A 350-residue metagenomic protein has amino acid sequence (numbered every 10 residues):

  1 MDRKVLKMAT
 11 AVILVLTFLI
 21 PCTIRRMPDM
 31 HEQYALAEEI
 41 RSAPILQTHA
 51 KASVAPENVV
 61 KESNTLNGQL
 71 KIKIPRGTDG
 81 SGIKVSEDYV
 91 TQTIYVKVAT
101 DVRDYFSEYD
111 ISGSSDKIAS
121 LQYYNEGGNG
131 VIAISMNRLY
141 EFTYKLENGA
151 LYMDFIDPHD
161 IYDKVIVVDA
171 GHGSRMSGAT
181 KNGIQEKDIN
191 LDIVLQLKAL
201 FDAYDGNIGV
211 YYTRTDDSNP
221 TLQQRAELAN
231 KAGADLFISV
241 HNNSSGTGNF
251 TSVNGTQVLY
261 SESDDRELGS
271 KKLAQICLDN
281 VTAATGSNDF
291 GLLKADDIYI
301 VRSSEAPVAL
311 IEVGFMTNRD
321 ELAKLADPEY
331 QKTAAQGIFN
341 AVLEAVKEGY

Functional and structural regions predicted by a protein language model:
M1-V167, I193, A199, A203: Short linear recognition/processing motifs and adjacent strand/loop elements at protein termini and domain edges
T48-A52, S270, N288, G337 (+1 more regions): Glycine-centered structural positions embedded in regular secondary structure
T100, D157-H159, H172, S304-E305 (+1 more regions): A broadly conserved detector of short glycine/acidic/proline-rich loop/turn motifs that flank catalytic sites and bind
Y105, R175-A179, R319: Short, solvent-exposed loop/turn elements at domain surfaces
E141-T143, D289-K294: Short beta-strand elements
E147, Y152, I156-A283, S287-F290 (+2 more regions): Catalytic-core regions of hydrolytic enzymes
G246, L293-Y350: Active-site-adjacent mobile loop/cap segments within catalytic or ligand-binding domains
